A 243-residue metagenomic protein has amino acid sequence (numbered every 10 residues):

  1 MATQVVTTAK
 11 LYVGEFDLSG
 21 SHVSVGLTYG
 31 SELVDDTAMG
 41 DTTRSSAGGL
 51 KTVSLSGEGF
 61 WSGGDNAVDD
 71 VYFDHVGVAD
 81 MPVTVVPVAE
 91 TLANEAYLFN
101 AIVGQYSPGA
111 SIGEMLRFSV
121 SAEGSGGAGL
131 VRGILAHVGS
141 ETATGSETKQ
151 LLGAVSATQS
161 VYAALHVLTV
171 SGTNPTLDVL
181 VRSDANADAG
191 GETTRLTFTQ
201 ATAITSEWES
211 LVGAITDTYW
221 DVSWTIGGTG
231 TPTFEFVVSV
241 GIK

Functional and structural regions predicted by a protein language model:
M1-S62, A93-E123, A128-S156: Solvent-exposed edge beta-strands and adjacent loop segments that serve as assembly or binding interfaces
Y12, V86-V88, L180-N186, D221 (+2 more regions): Predominantly extracellular/luminal cell-surface or secreted proteins
L50-S54, V155-Y162, N174, T216-T218: Extended extracellular/luminal ectodomain segments enriched in beta-structured repeat modules
F60-G104: Short, acidic/charged, Gly/Pro-enriched secondary-structure junctions
G63-N66, V167-T176, A187-D188, G228-P232: Extended, low-complexity, turn-rich repeat/linker tracts enriched in Gly/Pro/Ser/Thr and Asp/Glu that occur
T84, Y162-A164, D178-R182, V237: Beta-strand signatures of extracellular beta-sandwich domains
M115-R117, T158-L165, G213-E235: Noncatalytic modules at the cell exterior or secretory-pathway interfaces, chiefly beta-strand-rich lectin/adhesion
E192-A203: Solvent-exposed serine/threonine-rich low-complexity stretches and specific carbohydrate-binding patches
